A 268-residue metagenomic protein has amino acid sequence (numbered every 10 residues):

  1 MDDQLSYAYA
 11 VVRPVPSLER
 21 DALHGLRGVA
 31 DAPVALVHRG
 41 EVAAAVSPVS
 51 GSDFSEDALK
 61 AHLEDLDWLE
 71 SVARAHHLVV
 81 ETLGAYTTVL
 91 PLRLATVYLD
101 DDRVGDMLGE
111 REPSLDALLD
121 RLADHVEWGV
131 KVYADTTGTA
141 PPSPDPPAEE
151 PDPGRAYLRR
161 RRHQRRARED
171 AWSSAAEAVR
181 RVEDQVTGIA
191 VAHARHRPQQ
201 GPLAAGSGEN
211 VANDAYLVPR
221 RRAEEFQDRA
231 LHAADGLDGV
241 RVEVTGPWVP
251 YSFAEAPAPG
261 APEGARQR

Functional and structural regions predicted by a protein language model:
M1-R268: An interfacial alpha-helical scaffold signature
